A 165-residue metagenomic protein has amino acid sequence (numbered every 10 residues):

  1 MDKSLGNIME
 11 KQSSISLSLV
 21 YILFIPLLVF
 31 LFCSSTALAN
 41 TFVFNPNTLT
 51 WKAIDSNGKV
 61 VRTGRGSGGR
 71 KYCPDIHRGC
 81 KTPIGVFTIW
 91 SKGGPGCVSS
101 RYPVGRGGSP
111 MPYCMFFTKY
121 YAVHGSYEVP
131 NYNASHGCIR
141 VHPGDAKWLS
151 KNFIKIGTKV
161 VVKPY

Functional and structural regions predicted by a protein language model:
E10-L23: Bacterial N-terminal signal peptides that target proteins for export
S13-I15, L31-L38: Intrinsically disordered low-complexity regions specifically enriched for long asparagine
Y21-L31: Bacterial N-terminal signal peptides
S34-P95, Y102-G107, P112-C114, T118: Cell wall/extracellular polymer interaction/catalysis modules
H77-V86, G93-Y165: Exported/periplasmic cell-wall-interacting domains
